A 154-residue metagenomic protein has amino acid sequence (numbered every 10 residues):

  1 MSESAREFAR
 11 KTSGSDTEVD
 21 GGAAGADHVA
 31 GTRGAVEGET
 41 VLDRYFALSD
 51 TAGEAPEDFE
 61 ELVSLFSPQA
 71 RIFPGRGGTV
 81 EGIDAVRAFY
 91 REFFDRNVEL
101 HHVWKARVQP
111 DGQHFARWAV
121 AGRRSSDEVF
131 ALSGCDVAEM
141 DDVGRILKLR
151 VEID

Functional and structural regions predicted by a protein language model:
S2-G31, R87, R91-D154: A beta-strand edge to alpha-helix "cap/lid" segment located at domain peripheries
D27-L65: Short acidic-aromatic low-complexity motifs
G53-A55, F66-R71, E99-H102: Short acidic/polar alpha-helix capping motifs at helix-coil junctions
P56, V80, E128: Loop/helix-junction capping segments adjacent to catalytic residues or to phosphate/diphosphate-binding pockets
L62, Q69, G134-D136: Conserved beta-strand and immediately adjacent loop positions that scaffold enzyme active sites
Q69-V80, F94-D95: A short gly/proline-enriched turn/hairpin at secondary-structure junctions
